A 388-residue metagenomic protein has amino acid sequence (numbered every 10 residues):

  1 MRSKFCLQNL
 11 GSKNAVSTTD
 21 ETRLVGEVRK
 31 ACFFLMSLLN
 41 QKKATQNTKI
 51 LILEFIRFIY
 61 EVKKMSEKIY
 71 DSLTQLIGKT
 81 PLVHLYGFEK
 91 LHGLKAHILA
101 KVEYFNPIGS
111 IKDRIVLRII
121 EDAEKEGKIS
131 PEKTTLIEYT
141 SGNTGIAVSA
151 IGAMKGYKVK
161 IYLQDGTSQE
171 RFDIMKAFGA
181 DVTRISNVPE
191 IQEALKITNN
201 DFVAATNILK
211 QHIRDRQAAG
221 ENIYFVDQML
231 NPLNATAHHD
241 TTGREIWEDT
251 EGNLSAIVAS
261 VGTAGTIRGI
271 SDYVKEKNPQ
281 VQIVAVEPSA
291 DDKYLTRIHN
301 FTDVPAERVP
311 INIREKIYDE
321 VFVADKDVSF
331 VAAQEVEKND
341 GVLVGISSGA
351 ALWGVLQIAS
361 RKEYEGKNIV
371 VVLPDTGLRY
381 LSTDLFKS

Functional and structural regions predicted by a protein language model:
S3-K4, K30: Secreted/extracellular small peptides and ectodomain modules produced from precursors
C6-L10, F34-L35, Q41, L51-L53: Short hydrophobic targeting helices and cationic amphipathic motifs that mediate membrane/organellar targeting
G11, S17-K30, Q46-L51, I56-R57: Short, low-complexity, charge-dense intrinsically disordered segments
V16-T18, L38-N40: Short, positively charged low-complexity motifs
Q41, I56-R57, L76-I77: Short coil-to-helix leader/linker segments, especially the first N-terminal amphipathic alpha-helix with its helix
E61-S388: PLP-dependent amino-acid enzyme catalytic core
